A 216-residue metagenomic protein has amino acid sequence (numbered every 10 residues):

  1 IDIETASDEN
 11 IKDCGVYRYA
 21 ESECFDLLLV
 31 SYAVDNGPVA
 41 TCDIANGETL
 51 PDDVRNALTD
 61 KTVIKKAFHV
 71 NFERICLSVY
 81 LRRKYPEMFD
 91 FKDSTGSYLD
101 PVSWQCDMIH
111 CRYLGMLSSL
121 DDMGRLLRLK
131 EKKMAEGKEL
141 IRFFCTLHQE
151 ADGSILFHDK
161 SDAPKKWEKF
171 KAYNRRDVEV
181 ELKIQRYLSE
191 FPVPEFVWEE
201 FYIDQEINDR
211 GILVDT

Functional and structural regions predicted by a protein language model:
I1, L28-V30, R210-I212: Structural beta-strand/beta-sheet cores of well-ordered domains, especially the beta-sheet scaffolds that support
I1-D2, W104-Q105, V214: Short hydrophobic beta-strand that contains or immediately precedes a catalytic carboxylate
I1-F25: Entry/capping segment at the start of metal-dependent catalytic domains with acidic active-site entry clusters
F25-L27, Y32, N36-S189: Active-site-proximal helix-loop-helix substrate-binding element of RNase H-like nuclease domains
F196-T216: Extended, well-ordered alpha-helical scaffold/bundle regions in very large, multi-domain proteins
